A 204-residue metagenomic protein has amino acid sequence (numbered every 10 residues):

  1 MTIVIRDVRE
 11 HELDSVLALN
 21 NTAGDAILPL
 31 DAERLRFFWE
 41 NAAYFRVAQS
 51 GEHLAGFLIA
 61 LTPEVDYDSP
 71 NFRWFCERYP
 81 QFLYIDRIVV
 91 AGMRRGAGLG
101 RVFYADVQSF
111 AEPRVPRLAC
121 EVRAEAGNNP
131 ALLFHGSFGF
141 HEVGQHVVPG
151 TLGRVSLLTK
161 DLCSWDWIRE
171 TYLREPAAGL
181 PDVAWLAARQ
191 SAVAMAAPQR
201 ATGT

Functional and structural regions predicted by a protein language model:
I3-V16: A short beta-loop-alpha structural element at the N-terminal edge of CoA-dependent acyl/N-acetyltransferase catalytic
D25-G51, V65: Active-site rim helix/loop that mediates acceptor-substrate recognition in acyltransferases
I59-R87: Conserved acyl-donor/pantetheine-binding loop and adjacent beta-alpha core of acyl/acetyltransferases and related
D86-R95, R123-E125: A short, internal acetyl-CoA/4′-phosphopantetheine-binding micro-motif in the GNAT/acyltransferase core
V90, G96-S109, S137: Conserved acetyl-CoA-binding loop-helix of GNAT-fold acetyltransferases
A111-A124: Conserved GNAT acetyl-CoA-binding A-motif
E125-G144: Conserved active-site alpha-helix within GNAT-family acetyltransferase domains
V147-T204: C-terminal "cap" of GNAT-fold acetyltransferases
